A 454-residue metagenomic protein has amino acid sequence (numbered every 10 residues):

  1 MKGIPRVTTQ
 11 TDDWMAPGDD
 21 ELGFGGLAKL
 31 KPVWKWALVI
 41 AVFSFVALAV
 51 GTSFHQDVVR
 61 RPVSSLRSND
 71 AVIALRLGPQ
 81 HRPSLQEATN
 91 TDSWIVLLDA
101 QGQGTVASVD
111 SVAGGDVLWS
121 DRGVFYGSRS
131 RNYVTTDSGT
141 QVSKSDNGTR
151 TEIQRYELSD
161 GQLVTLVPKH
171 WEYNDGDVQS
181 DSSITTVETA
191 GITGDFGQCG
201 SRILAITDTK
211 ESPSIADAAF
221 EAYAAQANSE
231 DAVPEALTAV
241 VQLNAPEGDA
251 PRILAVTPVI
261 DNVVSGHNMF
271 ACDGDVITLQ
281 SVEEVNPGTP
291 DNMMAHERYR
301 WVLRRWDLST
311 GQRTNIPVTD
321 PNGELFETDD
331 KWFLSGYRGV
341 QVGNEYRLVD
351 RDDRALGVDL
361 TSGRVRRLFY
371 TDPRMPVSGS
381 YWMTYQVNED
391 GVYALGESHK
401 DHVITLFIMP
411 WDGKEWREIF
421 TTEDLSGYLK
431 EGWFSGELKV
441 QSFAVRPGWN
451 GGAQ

Functional and structural regions predicted by a protein language model:
K2-S182, V187-E188, P447-Q454: N-terminal "mature head" segments of proteins
V58-L66, V109-G123, G148-D160, P168-N174 (+6 more regions): Repeated scaffold domains used in trafficking and secretory/extracellular systems, primarily beta-propellers
A74-P83, G127-S130, T165-H170, A205-K210 (+4 more regions): Recurrent small/Gly-Pro-centered beta-turn motifs in extracellular repeat architectures
N90-W94, S130, T151-I153, Y173-G176 (+4 more regions): Repetitive beta-architecture junctions, highlighting loop-to-beta-strand starts across blade-like repeats
A100-Q101, T136-G139, Q179-S180, L243-G248 (+3 more regions): Short loop/turn segments that connect beta-strands within beta-propeller blades
Q198-S380: Acidic, serine/threonine- and glycine-rich low-complexity intrinsically disordered segments that serve as flexible
E283-D291, A295-W301, D352-A355, K400 (+1 more regions): Peripheral, non-catalytic segments that deliver or gate enzyme domains
V377-E431: C-terminal structured domain segments
